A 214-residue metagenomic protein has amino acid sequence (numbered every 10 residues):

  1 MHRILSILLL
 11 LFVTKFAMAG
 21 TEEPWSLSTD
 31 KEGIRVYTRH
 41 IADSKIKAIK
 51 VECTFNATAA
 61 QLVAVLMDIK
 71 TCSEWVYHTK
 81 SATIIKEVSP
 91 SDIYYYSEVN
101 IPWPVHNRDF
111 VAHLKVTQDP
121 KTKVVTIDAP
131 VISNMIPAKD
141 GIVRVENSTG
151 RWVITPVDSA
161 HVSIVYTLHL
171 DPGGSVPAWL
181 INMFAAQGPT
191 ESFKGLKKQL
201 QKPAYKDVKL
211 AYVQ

Functional and structural regions predicted by a protein language model:
I4-V13: Sec-dependent N-terminal signal peptides
A19-Q214: Eukaryotic helix-grip
